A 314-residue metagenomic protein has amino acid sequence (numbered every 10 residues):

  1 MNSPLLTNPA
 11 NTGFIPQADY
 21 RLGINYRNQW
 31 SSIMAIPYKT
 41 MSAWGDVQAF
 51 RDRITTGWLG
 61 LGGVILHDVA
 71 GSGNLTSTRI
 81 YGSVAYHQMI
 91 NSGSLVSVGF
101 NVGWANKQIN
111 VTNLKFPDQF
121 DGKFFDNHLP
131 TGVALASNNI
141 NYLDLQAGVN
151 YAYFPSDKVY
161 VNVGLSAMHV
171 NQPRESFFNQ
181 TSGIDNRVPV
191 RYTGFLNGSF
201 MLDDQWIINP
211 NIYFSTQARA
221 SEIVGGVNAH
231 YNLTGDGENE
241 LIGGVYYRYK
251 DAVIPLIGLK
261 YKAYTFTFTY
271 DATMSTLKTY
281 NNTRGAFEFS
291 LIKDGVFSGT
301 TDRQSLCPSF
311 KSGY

Functional and structural regions predicted by a protein language model:
M1-Y314: Subset of outer-membrane beta-barrel
